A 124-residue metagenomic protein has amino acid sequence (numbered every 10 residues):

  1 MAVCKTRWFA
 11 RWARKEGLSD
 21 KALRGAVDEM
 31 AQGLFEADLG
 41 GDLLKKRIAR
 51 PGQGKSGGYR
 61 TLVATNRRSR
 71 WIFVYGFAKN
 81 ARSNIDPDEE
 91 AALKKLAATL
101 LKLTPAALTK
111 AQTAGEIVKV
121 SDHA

Functional and structural regions predicted by a protein language model:
M1-L18, Q112-A124: Arg/Lys-rich, positively charged N-terminal/basic patches that mediate binding to nucleic acids
K15-F35: Compact soluble domain cores
A22-A26, R50, K94: Polybasic/polar functional segments that serve as interface/processing modules
A37-F77, A81: Basic/aromatic recognition patch in beta-strand/loop cores that engages polyanionic ligands
A64-V118: Enriched for short, Lys/Arg-rich terminal
